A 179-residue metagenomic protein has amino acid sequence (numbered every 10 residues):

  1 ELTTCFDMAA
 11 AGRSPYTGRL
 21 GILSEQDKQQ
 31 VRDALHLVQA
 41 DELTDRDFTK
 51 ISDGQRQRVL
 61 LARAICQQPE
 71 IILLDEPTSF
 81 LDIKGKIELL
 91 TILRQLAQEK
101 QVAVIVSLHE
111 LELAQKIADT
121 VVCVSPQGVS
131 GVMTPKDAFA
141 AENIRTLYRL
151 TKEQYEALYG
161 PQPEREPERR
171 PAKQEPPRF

Functional and structural regions predicted by a protein language model:
A10, E25-L43: Conserved ABC ATPase "signature" region
D47-I51, Q55: Conserved ABC ATPase signature
Q68: Conserved catalytic motifs of ABC-family nucleotide-binding domains
I72-D75: Catalytic Walker B motif of ABC-type/P-loop ATPase nucleotide-binding domains
L108-H109: H-loop/switch region of ABC-family ATPase nucleotide-binding domains
V121-T134: H-loop (His-switch) and adjacent beta-strand-loop-beta switch element of ABC-type ATPase nucleotide-binding domains
A141-F179: ABC ATPase nucleotide-binding domains
